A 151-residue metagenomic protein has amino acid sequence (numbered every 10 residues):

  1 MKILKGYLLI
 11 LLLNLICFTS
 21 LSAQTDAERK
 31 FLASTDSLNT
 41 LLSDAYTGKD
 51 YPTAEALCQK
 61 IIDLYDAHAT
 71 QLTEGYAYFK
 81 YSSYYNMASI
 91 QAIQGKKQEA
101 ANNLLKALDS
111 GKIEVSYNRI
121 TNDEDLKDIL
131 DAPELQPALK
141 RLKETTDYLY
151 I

Functional and structural regions predicted by a protein language model:
M1-E28: Bacterial Sec-dependent N-terminal signal peptides
T25-R29, L64-A77, I113-E114: Flexible helix-coil transition and linker loops at the boundaries of alpha-helical arrays
D131-I151: Pro/Ala/Gly-rich low-complexity, hydrophilic intrinsically disordered segments
